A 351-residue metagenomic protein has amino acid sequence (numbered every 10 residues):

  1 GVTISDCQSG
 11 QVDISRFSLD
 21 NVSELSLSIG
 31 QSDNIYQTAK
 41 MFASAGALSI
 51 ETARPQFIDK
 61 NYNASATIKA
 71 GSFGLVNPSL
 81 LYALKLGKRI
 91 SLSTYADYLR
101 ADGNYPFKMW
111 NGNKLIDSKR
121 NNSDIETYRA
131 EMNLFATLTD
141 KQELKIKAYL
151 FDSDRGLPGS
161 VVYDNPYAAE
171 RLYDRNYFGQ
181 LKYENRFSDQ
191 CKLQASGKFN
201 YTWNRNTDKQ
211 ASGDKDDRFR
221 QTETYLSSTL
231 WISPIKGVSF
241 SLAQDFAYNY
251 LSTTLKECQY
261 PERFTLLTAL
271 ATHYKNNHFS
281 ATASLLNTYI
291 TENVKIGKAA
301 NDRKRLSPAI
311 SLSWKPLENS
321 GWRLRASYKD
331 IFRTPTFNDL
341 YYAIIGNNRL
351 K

Functional and structural regions predicted by a protein language model:
G1-D20, I29-A47, D59, P78: Flexible, glycine/serine/threonine-rich loop segments and coil->beta-strand junctions that form periplasmic-facing
G10, N165-R186, K298-D302, S307 (+3 more regions): Outer-membrane beta-barrel signature, preferentially recognizing the C-terminal barrel domain of Gram-negative
R16, A39-K40, A70-S72, I116 (+6 more regions): Replace "Gram-negative outer membrane beta-barrel proteins" with "bacterial and organellar outer membrane beta-barrel
E24-S28, G46-R54, Y62-S72, V76-N113 (+2 more regions): Predominantly transmembrane beta-strands of Gram-negative outer membrane beta-barrel pores used for transport
Q31, T52, I68-S72, Y98-D102 (+8 more regions): Transmembrane beta-strands of outer-membrane beta-barrel pores
S44-G46, Y62-A64, V76-L80, E126-M132 (+6 more regions): Hydrophobic, lipid-facing positions within transmembrane beta-strands of outer-membrane proteins
Y62-A66, L92-T94, L144-I146, K192-G197 (+4 more regions): Transmembrane beta-strands of outer-membrane beta-barrel proteins
A101-K108, I116-E131, F135-Q194, F199-E223 (+2 more regions): Flexible loop and strand-edge segments within Gram-negative outer membrane beta-barrel domains
